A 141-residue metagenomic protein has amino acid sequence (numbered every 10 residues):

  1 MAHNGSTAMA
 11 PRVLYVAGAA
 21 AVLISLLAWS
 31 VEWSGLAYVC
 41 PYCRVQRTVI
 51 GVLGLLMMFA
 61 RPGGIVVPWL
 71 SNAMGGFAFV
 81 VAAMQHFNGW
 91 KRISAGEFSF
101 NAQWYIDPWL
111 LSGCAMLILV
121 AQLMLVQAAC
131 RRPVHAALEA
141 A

Functional and structural regions predicted by a protein language model:
M1-P41, T48-M57, R61-A141: Secretory/periplasmic and organellar redox-cofactor proteins
